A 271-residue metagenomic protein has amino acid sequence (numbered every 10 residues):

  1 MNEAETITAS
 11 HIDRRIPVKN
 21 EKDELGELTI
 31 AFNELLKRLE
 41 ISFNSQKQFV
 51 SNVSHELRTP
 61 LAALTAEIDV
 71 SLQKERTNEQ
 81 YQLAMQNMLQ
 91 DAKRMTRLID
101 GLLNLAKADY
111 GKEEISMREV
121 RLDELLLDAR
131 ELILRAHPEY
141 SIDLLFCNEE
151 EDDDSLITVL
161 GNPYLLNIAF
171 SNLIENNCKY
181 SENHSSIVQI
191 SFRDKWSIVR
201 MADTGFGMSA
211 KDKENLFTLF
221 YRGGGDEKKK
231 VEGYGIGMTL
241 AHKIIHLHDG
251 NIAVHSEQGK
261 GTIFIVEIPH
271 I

Functional and structural regions predicted by a protein language model:
M1-V53, L57, A62-Q73, T77-E79 (+12 more regions): Membrane-proximal HAMP signal-relay module
I12, A136-E150: Short conserved segments within the C-terminal catalytic ATPase subdomain
K22, S116-L134, L145-F146: A conserved beta-strand-to-alpha-helix junction within the catalytic ATP-binding
Y110-I115, D154-G161: Conserved micro-motifs of the catalytic ATP-binding
N177-C178: Short helix-loop "hinge" at the ATP-lid/N-box region of the Bergerat-fold HATPase_c
S185-K195: Short beta-strand/loop element within the Bergerat-fold HATPase_c
D203: Acidic ATP/Mg2+-coordinating residue in the GHKL
F206-G207: Glycine-rich G1-box
